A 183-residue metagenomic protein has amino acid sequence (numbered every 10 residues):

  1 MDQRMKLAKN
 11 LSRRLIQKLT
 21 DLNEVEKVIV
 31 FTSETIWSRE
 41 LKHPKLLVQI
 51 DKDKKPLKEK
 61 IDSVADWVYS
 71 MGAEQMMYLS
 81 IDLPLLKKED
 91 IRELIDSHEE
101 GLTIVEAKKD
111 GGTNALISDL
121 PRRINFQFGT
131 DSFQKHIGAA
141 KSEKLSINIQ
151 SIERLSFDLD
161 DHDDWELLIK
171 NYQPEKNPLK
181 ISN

Functional and structural regions predicted by a protein language model:
M1-V28: N-terminal glycine-rich phosphate-binding loop and ensuing alpha1 helix
T20-V48: Acidic donor-binding segment of Leloir-type glycosyltransferases
V25, A73, E99-L102, L145: Short, high-confidence coil segments that cap the C-terminus of an alpha-helix and link into the following beta-strand
K42-M76: Short phosphate-binding loop-to-helix
S80-P84: The conserved acidic donor/metal-binding loop of glycosyltransferases
L86-G111: Conserved donor-nucleotide/metal-binding helix-loop-beta segment in metal-dependent transferases, i.e., the alpha-helix
S118-A140: Short, glycine-/small-residue-rich phosphate/pyrophosphate-handling segment
G138-N183: Conserved alpha/beta core of the MobA/IspD/sugar-nucleotide pyrophosphorylase nucleotidyltransferase superfamily
